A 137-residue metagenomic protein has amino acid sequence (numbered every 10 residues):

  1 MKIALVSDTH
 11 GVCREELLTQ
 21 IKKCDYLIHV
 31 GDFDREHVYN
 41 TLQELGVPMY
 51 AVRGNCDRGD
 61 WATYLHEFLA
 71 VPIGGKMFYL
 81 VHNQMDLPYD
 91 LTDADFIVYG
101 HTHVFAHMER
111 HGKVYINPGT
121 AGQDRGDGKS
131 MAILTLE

Functional and structural regions predicted by a protein language model:
M1-M49, D57-E67, G128-S130: N-terminal active-site segment of His-dependent metallophosphoesterases
K2, V71-G74, T92, E109-H111 (+1 more regions): Binuclear metal-dependent phosphoesterase catalytic core
L5-S7, Y26-D32, Y50-N55, Y79-H82 (+2 more regions): Active-site neighborhood of phospho(di)ester-bond hydrolases with catalytic His/Asp-centered motifs
G11-E15, D34-V38, C56-A62, M85-Y89 (+2 more regions): Active-site environment of divalent metal-dependent phosphoester hydrolases
E16-I21, P72, P88-D90: Short amphipathic alpha-helix with an adjacent loop that forms part of the alpha/beta core around
Q20, H37-T41, V47-A51, H66-E67 (+3 more regions): A generic short-segment signal for beta-strand/edge and adjacent turn/coil regions
P48-D86, D93: Helix-adjacent hinge/juxtasegments
